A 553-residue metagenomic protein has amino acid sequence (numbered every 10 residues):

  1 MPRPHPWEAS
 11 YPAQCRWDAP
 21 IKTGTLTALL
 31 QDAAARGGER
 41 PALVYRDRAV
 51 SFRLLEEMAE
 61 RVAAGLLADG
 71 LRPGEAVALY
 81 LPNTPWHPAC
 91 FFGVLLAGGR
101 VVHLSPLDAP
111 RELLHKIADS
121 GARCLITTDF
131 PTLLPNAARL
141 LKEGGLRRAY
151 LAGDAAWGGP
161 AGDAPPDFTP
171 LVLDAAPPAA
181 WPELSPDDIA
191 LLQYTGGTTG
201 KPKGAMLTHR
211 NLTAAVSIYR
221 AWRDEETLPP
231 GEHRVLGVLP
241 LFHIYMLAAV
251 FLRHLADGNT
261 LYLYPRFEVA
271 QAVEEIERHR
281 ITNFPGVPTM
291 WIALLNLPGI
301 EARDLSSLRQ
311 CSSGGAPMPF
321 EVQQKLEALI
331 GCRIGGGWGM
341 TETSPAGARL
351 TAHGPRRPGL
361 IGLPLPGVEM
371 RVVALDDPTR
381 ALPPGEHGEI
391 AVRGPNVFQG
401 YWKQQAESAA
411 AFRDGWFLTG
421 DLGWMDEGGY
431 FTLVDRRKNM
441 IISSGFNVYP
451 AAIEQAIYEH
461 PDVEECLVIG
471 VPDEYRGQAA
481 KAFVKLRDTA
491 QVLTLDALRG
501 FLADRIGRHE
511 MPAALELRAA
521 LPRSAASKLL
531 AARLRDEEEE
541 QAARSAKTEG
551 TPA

Functional and structural regions predicted by a protein language model:
D18-T23, Q31, E39-T84, P88-F92 (+2 more regions): Conserved AMP-binding/adenylate-forming core of the ANL superfamily
G38-E39, A175-G196, K201, E226-R234: Conserved pre-ATP/AMP-binding loop-to-beta segment of ANL
S51-R53, A190-S217: Conserved AMP-binding A3 loop
A68-D69, L96-L171, D488: Structural core segment of the AMP-binding/adenylate-forming
D108, L114-H115, L125-F130, F284 (+7 more regions): AMP-binding/adenylate-forming catalytic core of the ANL superfamily
T213-R234, F242-T282, L297: Conserved AMP-binding/adenylation subdomain of ANL enzymes
R278-G286, L295-R356, E369: Gly/Ser/Thr-rich phosphate-binding loop
L363-G367, P378-A410, V448: Conserved ATP/PPi-binding loop(s) of AMP-dependent carboxylate-activating enzymes
